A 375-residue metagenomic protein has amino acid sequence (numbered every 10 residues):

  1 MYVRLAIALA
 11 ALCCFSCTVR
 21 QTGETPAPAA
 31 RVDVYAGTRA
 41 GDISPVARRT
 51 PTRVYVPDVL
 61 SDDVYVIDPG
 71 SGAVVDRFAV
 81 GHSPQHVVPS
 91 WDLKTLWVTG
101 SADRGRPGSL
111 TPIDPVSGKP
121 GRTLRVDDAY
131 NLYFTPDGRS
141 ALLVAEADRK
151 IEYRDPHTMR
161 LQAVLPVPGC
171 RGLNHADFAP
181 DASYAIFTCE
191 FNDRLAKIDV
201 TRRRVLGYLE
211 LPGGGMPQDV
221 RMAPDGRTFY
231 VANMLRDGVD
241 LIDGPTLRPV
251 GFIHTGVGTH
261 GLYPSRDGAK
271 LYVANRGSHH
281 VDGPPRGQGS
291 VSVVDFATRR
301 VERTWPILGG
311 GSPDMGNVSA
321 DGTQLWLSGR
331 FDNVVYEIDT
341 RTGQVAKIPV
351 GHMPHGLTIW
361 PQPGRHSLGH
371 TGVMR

Functional and structural regions predicted by a protein language model:
M1-R4: Positively charged n-region of N-terminal signal peptides that target proteins for export
A6-S16: Bacterial N-terminal signal peptides
C17-R375: Predominantly soluble domains enriched in secretory-pathway, periplasmic, or organellar proteins
